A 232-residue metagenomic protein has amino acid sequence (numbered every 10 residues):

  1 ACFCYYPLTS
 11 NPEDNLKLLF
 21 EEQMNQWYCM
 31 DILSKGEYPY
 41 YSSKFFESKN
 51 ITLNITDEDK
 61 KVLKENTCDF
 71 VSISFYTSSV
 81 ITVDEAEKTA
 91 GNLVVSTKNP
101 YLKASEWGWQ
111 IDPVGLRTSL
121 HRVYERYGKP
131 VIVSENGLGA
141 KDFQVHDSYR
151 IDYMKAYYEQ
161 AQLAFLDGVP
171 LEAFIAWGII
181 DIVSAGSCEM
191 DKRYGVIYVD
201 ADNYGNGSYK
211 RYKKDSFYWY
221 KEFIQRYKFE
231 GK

Functional and structural regions predicted by a protein language model:
A1-K232: Active-site region of glycoside hydrolase catalytic domains
